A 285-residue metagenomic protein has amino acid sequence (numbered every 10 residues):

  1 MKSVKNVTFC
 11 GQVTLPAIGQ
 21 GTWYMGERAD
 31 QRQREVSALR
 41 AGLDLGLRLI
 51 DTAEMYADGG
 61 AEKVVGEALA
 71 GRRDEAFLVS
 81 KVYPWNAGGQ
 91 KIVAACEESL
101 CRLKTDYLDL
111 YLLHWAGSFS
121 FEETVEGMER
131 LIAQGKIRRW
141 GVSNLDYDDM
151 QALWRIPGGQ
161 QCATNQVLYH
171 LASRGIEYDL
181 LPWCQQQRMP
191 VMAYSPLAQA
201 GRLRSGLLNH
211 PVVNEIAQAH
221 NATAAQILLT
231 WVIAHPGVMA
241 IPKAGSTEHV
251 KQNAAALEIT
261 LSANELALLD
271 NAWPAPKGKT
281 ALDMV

Functional and structural regions predicted by a protein language model:
M1-A76, M284-V285: N-terminal binding-site loop/beta-alpha segment at the start of enzyme catalytic domains that lines or forms
F9-C10, D44, G66-D74, E97-T105 (+3 more regions): Acidic (Asp/Glu)-rich catalytic clusters
L15-I18, G46-L49, R73-A76, T105-D109 (+4 more regions): Short, well-ordered coil/turn segments that N-cap beta-strands
G21-Q33, S80-Q90, H114, F119: Active-site mouth loops of central-metabolism enzymes
A29-G42, G88-L103, E123, M150-Q151: Short, acidic/polar
E75-A87, L110-H114, N144, V167-Y169: A short, structured active-site edge motif that brings together acidic residues
L103-F119: Active-site groove signature of glycoside hydrolases
A116-V285: Beta/alpha (TIM)-barrel catalytic core signal, keyed to glycine-rich beta->alpha loops juxtaposed to Asp/Glu that bind
